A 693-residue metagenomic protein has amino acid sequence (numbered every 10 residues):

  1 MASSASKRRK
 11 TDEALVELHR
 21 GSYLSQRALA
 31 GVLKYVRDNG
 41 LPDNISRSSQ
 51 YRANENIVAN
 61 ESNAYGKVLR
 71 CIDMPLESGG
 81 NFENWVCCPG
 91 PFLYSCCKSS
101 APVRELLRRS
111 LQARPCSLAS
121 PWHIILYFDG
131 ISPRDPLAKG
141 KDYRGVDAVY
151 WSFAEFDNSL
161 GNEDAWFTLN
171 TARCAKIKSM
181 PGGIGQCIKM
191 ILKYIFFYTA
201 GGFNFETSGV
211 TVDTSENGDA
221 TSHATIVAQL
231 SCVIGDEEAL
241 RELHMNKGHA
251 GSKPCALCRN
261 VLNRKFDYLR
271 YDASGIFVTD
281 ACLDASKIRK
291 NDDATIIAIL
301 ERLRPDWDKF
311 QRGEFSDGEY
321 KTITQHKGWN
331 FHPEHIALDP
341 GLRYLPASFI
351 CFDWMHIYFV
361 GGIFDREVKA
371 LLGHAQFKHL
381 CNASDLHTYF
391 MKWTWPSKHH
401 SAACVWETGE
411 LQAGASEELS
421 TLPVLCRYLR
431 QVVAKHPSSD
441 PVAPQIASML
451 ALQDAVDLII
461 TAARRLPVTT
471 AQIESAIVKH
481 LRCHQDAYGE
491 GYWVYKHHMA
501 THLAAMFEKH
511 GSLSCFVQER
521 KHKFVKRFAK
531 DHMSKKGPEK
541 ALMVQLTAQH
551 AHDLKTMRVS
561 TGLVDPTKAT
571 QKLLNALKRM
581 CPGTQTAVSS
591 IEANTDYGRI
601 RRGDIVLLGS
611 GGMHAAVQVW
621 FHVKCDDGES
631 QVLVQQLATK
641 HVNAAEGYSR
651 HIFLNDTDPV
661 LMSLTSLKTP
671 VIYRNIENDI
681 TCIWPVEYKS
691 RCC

Functional and structural regions predicted by a protein language model:
A2-D12, S78, E83, P89-P91 (+2 more regions): Terminal interaction-prone segments of large eukaryotic proteins
A2-K7, D12-L126, G130, A200-R427 (+1 more regions): Charged (Asp/Glu and Lys/Arg) segments that form or flank catalytic channels of large polymer- and nucleotide-handling
C116-S120, K141-V146, H223-I226, K247-H249 (+4 more regions): Intrinsically disordered, low-complexity regulatory regions enriched in Ser/Pro/Gly/Thr and acidic residues
L126, D142-R144, I188, G248-G251 (+6 more regions): Active-site-proximal structural scaffolding
G130-P136: Short acidic, Gly/Ser-rich segments with clustered Asp/Glu that frequently serve as metal-coordination loops in enzyme
L137-G140, R527-A529: Short active-site loop/helix that positions an aromatic residue
R144-T207, R264-R312, C625-C693: E2/UBC-UEV (E2-variant) core
I191-G201, T211, V261, L450-A455 (+1 more regions): Subunit-assembly interface segments of extracellular/virion macromolecular structures
